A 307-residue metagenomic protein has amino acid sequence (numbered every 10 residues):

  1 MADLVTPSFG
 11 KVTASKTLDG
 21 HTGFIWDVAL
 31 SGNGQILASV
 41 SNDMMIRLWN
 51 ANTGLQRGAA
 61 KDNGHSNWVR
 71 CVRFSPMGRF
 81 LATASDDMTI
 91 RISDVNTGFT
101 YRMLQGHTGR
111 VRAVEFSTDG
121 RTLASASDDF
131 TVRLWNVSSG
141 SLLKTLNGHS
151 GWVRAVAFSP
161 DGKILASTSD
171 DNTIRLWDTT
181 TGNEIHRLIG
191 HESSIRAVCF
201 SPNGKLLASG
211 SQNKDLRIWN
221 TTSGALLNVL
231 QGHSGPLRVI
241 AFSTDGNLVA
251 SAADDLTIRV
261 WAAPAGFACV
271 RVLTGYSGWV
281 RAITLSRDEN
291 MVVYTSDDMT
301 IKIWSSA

Functional and structural regions predicted by a protein language model:
T13-K16, L55-A59, F99-R102, S141-K144 (+3 more regions): A structural motif specific to WD40 beta-propellers
L18-I25, K61-V69, Q105-V111, L146-V153 (+3 more regions): WD40/WD-repeat beta-propeller blade N-cap
G23-W26, D43-R47, N67, D87-R91 (+10 more regions): Short coil/turn segments within WD40 beta-propeller repeats
G32-N33, P76-M77, T118-D119, P160-D161 (+3 more regions): Residue-level detector of Asp-centered blade-edge/turn motifs that repeat once per structural unit in beta-propeller
A51-G54, V95-G98, V137-G140, T179-G182 (+3 more regions): Short loop/turn segments that connect beta-strands within beta-propeller blades
W279-A307: Blade-level signature of beta-propeller repeat domains, shared across WD40, Kelch, NHL, RCC1 and BNR/Asp-box propellers
